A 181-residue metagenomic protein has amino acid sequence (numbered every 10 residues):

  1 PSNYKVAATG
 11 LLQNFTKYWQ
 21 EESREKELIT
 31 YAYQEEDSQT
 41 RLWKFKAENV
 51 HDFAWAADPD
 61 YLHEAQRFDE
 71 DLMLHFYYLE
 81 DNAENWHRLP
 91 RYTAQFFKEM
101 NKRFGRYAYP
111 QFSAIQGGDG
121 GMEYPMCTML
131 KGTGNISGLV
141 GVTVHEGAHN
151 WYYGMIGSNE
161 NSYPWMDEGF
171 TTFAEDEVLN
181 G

Functional and structural regions predicted by a protein language model:
P1-V144, F173: Hydrophobic helix-coil surface modules that form long, contiguous segments used for peptide/substrate interaction
M129-G181: Zinc-dependent metallopeptidase catalytic helix centered on the HExxH motif and its immediate flanking segment
